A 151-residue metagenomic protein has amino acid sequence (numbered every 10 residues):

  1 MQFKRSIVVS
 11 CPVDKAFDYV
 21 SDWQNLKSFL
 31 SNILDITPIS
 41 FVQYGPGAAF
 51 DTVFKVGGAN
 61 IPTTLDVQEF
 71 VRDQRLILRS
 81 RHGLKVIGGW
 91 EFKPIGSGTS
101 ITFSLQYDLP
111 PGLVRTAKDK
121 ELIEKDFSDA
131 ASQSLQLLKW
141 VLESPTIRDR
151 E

Functional and structural regions predicted by a protein language model:
M1, C11, T52, I77 (+2 more regions): Residue-level detector of alpha-helix boundaries and kinks
M1-S40, G45: Hydrophobic ligand-binding cavity/cleft-lining segments
V9, F54, L105-Y107: Hydrophobic beta-strand positions in extracellular immunoglobulin-like domains
A16-V20, L26, F50, V67 (+3 more regions): Hydrophobic pocket/interface hotspot
T37-I87, S97-S100, Q133-E151: Glycine-rich portal/gate segments that line the openings of hydrophobic small-molecule binding cavities
S80-Q133, D149-E151: Beta-strand/loop substructures that line and gate deep hydrophobic ligand-binding cavities in soluble
